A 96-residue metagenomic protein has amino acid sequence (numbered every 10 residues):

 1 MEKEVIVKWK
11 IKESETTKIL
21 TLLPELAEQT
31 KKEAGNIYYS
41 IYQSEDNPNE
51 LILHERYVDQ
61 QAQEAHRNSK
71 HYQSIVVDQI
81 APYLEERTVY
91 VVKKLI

Functional and structural regions predicted by a protein language model:
M1-K3, E33, N49, Y83: Residue-level preference for beta-strand/loop junctions
K3-K10, S40-R67: Short, well-ordered beta-strand segments in beta-rich or mixed alpha/beta enzyme and ligand-binding folds
K3-K31: N-terminal first-folded block
S14, P48, H71: Short alpha-helical
A27, Y38-I41: Short secondary-structure capping/turn segments at boundaries of alpha-helices and beta-strands
A34-I37, R56-Y90: An amphipathic, aromatic/His-enriched active-site/gating alpha helix that lines ligand/cofactor pockets
V92-I96: Short hydrophobic/aromatic patches at helix-to-coil boundaries
